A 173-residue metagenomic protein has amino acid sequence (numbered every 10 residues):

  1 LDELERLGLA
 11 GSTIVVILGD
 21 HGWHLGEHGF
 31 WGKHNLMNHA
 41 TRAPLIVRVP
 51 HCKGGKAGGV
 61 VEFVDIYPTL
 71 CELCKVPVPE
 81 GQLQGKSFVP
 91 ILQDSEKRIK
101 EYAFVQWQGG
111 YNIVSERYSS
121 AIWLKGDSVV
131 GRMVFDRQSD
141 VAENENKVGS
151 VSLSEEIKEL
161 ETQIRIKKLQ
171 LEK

Functional and structural regions predicted by a protein language model:
L1-C52, G59-E62: Histidine-centered active-site microenvironments of extracellular/periplasmic hydrolases and transferases
R6-L9, K97, G149: Secondary-structure boundary motif
H21-E27, K33, R48, K53 (+5 more regions): C-terminal cap/loop subdomain of S1 sulfatases and analogous C-terminal strand-loop tails that border
E145-S152: Active-site-proximal N-terminal segment of extracellular/periplasmic enzymes that hydrolyze or transfer
